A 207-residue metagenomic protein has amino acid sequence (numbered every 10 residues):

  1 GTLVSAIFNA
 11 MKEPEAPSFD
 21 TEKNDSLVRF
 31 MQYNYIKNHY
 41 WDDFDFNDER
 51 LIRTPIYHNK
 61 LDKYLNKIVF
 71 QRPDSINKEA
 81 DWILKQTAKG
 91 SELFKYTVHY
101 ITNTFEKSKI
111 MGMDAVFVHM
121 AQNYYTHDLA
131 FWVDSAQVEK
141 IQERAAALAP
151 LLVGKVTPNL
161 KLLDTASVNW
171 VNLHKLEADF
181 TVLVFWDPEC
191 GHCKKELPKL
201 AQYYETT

Functional and structural regions predicted by a protein language model:
G1, L200-T207: Short, intrinsically disordered, charge-balanced linker/junction segments flanking boundaries in proteins
G1-V168: Oxidative protein folding and maturation machinery
A121-Y124, W186-D187, T207: Glycine-rich loops and low-complexity Gly/Arg-rich segments that provide flexible linkers or classic glycine-based
P150-L152, N172-L176, E205-T206: Short, conserved, surface-exposed binding loops centered on an aromatic residue
W170-L200: Short active-site neighborhood of thiol/selenol oxidoreductases, capturing the structured segment around
